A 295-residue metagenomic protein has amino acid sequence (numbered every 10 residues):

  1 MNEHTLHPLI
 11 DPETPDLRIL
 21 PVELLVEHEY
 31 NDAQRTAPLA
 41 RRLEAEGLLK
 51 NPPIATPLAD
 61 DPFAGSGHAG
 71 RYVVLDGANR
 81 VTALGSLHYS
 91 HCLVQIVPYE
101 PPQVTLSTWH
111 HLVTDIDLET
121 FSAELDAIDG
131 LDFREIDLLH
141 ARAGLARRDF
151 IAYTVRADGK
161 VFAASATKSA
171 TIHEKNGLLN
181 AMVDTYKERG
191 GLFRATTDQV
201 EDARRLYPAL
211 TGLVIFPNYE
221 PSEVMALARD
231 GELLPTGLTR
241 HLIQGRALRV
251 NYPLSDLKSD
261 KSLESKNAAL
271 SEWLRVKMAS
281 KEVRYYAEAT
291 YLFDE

Functional and structural regions predicted by a protein language model:
N2-R71, N79-G85, Y89-V97: Short alpha-helix boundary/capping and kink motifs at helix termini
D76: Basic, Lys/Arg-rich alpha-helical nucleic-acid-recognition elements, primarily the DNA-binding modules of transcription
H91, I96-E295: Solvent-exposed functional surfaces
